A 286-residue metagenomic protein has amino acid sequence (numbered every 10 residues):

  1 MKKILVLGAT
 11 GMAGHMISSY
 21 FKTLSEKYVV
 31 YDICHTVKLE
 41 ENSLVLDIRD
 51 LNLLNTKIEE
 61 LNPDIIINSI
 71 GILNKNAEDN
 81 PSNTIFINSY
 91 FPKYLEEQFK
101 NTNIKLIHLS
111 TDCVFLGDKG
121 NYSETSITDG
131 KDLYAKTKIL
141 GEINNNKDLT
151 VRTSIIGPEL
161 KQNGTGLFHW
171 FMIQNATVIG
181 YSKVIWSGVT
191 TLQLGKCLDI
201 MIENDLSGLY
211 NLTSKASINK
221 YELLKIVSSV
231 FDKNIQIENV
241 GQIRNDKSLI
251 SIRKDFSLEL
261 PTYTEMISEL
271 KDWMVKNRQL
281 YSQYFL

Functional and structural regions predicted by a protein language model:
K2-L24: N-terminal Rossmann NAD(P)H-binding glycine-rich loop of SDR-like oxidoreductase domains
L46-I87: NAD(P)H-binding glycine-rich loop region in Rossmannoid oxidoreductase-like domains and their noncatalytic homologs
D64-I65, D79-I107: NAD(P)-cofactor binding segment of oxidoreductase domains
K93-D129: Conserved Rossmann-fold NAD(P)-dependent oxidoreductase catalytic core, especially the SDR/UDP-sugar
K131, I143-W186, L192-Q193, I200: NAD(P)-dependent short-chain dehydrogenase/reductase
C197-D246, R278-L286: Mid/C-terminal beta-alpha module of Rossmann-like enzyme folds, strongest in SDR-family dehydrogenases/epimerases
I218-K220, E238-I267: Active-site loop of classical SDR/Rossmann-like NAD(P)-dependent oxidoreductases, centered on the catalytic Tyr-X3-Lys
P261-L286: Amphipathic terminal alpha-helices
